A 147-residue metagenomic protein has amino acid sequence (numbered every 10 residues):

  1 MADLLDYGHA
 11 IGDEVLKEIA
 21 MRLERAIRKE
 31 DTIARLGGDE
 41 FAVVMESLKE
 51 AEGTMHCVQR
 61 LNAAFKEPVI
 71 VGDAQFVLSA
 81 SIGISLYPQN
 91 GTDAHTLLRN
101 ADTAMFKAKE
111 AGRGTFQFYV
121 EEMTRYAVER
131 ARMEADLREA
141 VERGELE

Functional and structural regions predicted by a protein language model:
M1-R28, A34-V43, K49-Q59, R99-D102 (+1 more regions): Conserved long alpha-helical elements within nucleotide-processing catalytic cores of c-di-GMP signaling and class III
R25-E30, N62-Q75: Short catalytic/binding micro-motifs of nucleotide second-messenger systems
G38, S81, R113: ATP/adenylate-binding site constellation spanning eukaryotic-like Ser/Thr protein kinases, ABC-transporter
V44-T54, G72-Q75, A80-L97, E122-Y126: Catalytic strand-loop-helix junctions within cyclic-nucleotide turnover domains
Q59, G72, Y87-R113: Catalytic-core segments of nucleotide cyclases and related cyclic-nucleotide turnover enzymes
Y119: Conserved beta3-strand ATP-binding lysine motif
E129-E147: Active-site core of bacterial EAL-family cyclic-dinucleotide phosphodiesterase domains
